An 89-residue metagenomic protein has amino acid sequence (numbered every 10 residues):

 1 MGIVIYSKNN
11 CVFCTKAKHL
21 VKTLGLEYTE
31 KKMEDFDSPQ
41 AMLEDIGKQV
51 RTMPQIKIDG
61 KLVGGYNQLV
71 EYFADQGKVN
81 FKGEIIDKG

Functional and structural regions predicted by a protein language model:
M1-T29: Local sequence-structure signature of Cys/Sec-based thiol-disulfide redox active-site neighborhoods
V12, D37-S38, G64: Short alpha-helical
T15-H19, A41, N67: Generic recognition of short, well-ordered alpha-helical segments
L24-E27, E44-I46, E71-Y72: Non-catalytic interaction surface on structured domains
K32-V50, D75, I85: Thioredoxin-like thiol-disulfide oxidoreductase module
I46-K57, Y66-N67: Structural micro-motif
I58-K88: Non-catalytic, surface beta->alpha helical segment in thiol-disulfide oxidoreductase systems
